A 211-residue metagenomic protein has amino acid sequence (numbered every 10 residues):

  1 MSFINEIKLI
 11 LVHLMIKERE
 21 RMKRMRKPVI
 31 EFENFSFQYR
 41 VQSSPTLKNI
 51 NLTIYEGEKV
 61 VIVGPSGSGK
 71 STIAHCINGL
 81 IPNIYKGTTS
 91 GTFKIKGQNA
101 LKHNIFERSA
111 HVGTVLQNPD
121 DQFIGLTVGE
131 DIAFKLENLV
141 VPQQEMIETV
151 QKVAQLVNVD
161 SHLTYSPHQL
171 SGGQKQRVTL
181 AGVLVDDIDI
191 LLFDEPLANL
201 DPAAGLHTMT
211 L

Functional and structural regions predicted by a protein language model:
K23-F32, F37-N49, I81-K86, K102-N104: A short, flexible loop at the N-terminus of ABC-type nucleotide-binding domains that lies
T92-E107: ABC ATPase NBD Q-loop/coupling interface
Q144-H162: Conserved ABC ATPase "signature" region
S166-L170, Q174: Conserved ABC ATPase signature
L180: Hydrophobic anchor residue at the start of the ABC signature
D187: Conserved catalytic motifs of ABC-family nucleotide-binding domains
L191-E195: Catalytic Walker B motif of ABC-type/P-loop ATPase nucleotide-binding domains
